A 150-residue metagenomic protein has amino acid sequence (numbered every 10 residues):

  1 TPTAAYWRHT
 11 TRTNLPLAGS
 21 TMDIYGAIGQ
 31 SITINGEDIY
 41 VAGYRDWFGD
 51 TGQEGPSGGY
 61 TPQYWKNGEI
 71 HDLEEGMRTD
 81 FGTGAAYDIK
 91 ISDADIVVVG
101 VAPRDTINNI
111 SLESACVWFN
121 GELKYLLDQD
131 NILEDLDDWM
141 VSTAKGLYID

Functional and structural regions predicted by a protein language model:
T1-D150: Residue-level hotspots at or immediately adjacent to binding/recognition sites across diverse folds
